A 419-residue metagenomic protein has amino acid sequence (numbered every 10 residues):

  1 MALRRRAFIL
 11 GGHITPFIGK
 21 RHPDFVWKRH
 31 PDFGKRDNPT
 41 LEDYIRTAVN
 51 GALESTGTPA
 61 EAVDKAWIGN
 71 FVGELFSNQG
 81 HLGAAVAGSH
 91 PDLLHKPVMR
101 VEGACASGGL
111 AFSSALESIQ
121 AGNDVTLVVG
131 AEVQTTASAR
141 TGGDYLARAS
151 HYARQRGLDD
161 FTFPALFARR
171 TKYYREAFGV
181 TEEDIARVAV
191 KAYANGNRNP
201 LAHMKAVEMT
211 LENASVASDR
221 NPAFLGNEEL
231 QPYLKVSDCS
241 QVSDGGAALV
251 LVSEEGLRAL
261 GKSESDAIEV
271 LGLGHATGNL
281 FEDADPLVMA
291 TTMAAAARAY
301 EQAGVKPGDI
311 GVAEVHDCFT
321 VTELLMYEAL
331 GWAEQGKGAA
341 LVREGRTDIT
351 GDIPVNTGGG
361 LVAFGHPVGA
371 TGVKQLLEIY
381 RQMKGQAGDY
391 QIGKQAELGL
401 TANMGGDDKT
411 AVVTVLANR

Functional and structural regions predicted by a protein language model:
M1-V98, Q120, A131-S240, A247 (+4 more regions): Conserved "HGTGT" condensation-loop signature of ketosynthase/thiolase-family condensing enzymes that catalyze
R100-C105: Short beta->alpha junction loops
G108: Short conserved active-site loop signatures built around small residues
A111-D124: Thiamine diphosphate
G246-E254: Ligand-binding pocket segment of bilobal, Venus flytrap-like solute-binding proteins
G256-L260: Short helix-loop capping/hinge motifs at secondary-structure junctions, enriched in acidic/polar residues
P367-A370: Hydrophobic transmembrane alpha-helical segments of multi-pass transport and channel proteins
